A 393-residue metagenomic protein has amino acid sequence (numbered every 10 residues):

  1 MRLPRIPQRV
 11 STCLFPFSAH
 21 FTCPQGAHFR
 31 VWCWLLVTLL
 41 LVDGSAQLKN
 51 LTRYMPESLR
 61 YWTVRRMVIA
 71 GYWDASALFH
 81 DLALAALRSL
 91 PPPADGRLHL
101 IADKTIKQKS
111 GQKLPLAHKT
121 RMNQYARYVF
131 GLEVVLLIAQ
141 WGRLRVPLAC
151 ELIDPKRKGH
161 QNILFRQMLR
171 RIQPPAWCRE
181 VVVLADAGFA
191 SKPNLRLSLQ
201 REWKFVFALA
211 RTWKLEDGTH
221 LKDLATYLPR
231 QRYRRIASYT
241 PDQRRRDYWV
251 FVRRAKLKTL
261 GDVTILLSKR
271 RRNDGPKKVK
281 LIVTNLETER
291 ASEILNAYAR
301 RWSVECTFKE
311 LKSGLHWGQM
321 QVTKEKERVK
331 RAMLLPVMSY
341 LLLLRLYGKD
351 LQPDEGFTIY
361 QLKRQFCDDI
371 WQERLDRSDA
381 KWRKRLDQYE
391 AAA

Functional and structural regions predicted by a protein language model:
M1-A75, F79: Gly/serine-rich nucleotide phosphate-binding loop at the start of the catalytic core of nucleotide/ADP-ribose-handling
T22-W32, N123-F130, V322-M333: Structural motif
V37-T38, R66-L144, V252: Active-site-proximal, Lys/Arg-enriched surface segment that forms a nucleic-acid-binding/basic interface patch
L51, G96-S110, L137, V181-A190 (+4 more regions): Short, conserved catalytic/metal-binding motifs centered on acidic residues
W62-M67, G71-Y72, M122-E180, P276-K280: Electropositive, glycine- and tryptophan-enriched low-complexity nucleic-acid-binding patches
I106, R290-V322: Short amphipathic alpha-helical "interface-anchor" segments enriched in bulky aromatics
L152-N273, E355-I359: An internal, acidic/charged active-site-proximal segment that coordinates divalent cations and/or engages
W317-L375: Basic, amphipathic alpha-helical segments enriched in Lys/Arg and hydrophobic/aromatic residues
